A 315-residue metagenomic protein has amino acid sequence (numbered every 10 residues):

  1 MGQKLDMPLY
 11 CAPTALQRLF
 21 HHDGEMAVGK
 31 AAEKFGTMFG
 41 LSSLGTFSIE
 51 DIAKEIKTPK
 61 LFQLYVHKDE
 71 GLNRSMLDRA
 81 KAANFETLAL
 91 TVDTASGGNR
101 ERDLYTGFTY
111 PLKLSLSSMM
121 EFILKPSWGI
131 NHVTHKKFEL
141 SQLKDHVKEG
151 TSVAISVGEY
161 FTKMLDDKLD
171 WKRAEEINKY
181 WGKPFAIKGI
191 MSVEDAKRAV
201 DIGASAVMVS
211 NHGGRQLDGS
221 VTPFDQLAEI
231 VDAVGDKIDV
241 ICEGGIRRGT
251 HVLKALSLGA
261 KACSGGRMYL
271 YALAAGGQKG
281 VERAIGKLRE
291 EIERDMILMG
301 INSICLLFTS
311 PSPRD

Functional and structural regions predicted by a protein language model:
M1-D201, G213-Q216: Active-site entrance/lid segments in N-terminal catalytic domains of soluble metabolic enzymes
E25-M26, T222-Q226: Charged helix-capping and loop-helix junction motifs
E194-I202, R247-L258: Catalytic cores of alpha/beta
M208-S220, A260-G280: Glycine-rich phosphate-binding active-site loops on the catalytic face of alpha/beta enzymes
D232-G235, D239-V240, R247: Extended C-terminal subregions enriched in glycine
A274-I292: C-terminal helical cap(s) of enzyme catalytic domains, especially alpha/beta-barrels
G300: Active-site-adjacent helical/loop segments in soluble small-molecule enzymes
F308-D315: Conserved small/polar residues in nucleotide/adenosyl-binding loops
